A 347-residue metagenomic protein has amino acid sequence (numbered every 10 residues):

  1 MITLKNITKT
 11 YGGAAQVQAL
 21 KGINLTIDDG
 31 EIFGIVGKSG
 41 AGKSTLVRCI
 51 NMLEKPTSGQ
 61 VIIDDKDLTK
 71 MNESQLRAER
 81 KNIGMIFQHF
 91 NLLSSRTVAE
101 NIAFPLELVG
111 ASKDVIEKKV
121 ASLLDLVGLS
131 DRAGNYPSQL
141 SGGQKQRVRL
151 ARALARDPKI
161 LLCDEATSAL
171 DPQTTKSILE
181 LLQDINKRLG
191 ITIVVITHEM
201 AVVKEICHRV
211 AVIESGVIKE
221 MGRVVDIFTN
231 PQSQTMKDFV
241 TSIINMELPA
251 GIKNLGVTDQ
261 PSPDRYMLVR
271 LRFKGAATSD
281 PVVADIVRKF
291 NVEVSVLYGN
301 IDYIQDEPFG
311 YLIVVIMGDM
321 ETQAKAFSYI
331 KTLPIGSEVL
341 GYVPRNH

Functional and structural regions predicted by a protein language model:
G12, V17, L68-G84, L108 (+2 more regions): ABC ATPase NBD coupling module
N51: Helix-to-loop junction immediately C-terminal to a conserved catalytic motif
K66-D67, A103, E107, D114-D131: Conserved ABC ATPase "signature" region
R96-A103: Short coil-to-helix segment of the ABC ATPase nucleotide-binding domain corresponding to the Q-loop/switch region
N135-S138, A155-R156, C163: Conserved signature/switch motifs of ABC ATPase nucleotide-binding domains
V203-E205: A short, surface-exposed alpha-helical micro-motif characterized by mixed small hydrophobic and charged/polar residues
M221-G222, N230: ABC ATPase "signature
